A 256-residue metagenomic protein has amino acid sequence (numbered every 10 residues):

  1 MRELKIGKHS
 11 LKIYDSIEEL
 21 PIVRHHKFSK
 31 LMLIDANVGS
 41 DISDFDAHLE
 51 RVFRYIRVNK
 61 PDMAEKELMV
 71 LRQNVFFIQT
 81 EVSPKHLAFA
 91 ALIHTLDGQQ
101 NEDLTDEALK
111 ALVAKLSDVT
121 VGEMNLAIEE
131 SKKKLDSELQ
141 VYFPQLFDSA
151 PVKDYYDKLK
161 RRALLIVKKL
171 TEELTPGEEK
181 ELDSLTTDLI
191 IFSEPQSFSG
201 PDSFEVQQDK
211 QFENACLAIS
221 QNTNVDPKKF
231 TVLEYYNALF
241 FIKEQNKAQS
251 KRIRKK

Functional and structural regions predicted by a protein language model:
M1-K256: An amphipathic, hydrophobic-aromatic interaction surface with interspersed Lys/Arg that forms lipid/phosphate-bearing
